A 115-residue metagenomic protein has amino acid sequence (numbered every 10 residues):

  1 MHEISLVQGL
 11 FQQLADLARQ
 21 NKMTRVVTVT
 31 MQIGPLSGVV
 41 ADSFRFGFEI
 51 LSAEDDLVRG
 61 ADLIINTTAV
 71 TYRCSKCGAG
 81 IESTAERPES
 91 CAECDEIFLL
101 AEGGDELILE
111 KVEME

Functional and structural regions predicted by a protein language model:
M1, G78-A79: Intrinsically disordered, low-complexity, mixed-charge
M1-A61, N66: Long, charged N-terminal interaction/targeting segments
I64-Y72, E82-T84: Immediate flanking context of iron-sulfur cluster ligation sites
Y72, E89, L107: Cys/His-enriched microdomains
C74-C77, C91-C94: Short cysteine-rich clusters marking metal-coordination/redox-active sites
G80-I81, F98: Cys/His-rich microdomains that often coordinate metals
T84-R87, A101-D105: Short Cys/His-rich "knuckle" micro-motifs
K111-E115: Short hydrophobic/aromatic patches at helix-to-coil boundaries
